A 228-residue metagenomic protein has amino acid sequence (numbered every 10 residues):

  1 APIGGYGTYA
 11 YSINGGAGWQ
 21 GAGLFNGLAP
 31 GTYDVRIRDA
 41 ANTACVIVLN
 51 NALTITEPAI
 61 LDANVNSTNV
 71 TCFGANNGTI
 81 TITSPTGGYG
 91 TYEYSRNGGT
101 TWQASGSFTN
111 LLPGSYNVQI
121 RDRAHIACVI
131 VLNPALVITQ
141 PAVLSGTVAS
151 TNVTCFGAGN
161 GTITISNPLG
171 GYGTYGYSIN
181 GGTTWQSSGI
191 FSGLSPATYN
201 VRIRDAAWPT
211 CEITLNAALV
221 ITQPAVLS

Functional and structural regions predicted by a protein language model:
A1-S228: Proline- and Ser/Thr-rich low-complexity, intrinsically disordered segments
